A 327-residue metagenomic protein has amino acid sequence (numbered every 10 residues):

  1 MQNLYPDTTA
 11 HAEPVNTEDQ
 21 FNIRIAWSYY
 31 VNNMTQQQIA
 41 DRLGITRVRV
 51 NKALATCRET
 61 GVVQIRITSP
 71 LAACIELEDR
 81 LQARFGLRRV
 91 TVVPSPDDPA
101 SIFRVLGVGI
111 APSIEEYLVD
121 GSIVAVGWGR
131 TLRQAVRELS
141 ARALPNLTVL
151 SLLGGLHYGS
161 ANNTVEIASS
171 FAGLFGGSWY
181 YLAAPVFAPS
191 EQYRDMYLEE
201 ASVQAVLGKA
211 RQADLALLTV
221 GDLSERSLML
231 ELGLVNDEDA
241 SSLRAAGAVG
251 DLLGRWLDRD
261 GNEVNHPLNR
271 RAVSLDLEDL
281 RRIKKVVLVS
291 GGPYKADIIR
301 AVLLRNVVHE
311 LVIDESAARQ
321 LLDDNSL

Functional and structural regions predicted by a protein language model:
Q2-A26, Y30-I39, G44, R49-A55 (+2 more regions): Conserved phosphate- and dinucleotide-binding cores of soluble alpha/beta proteins, encompassing both enzyme active
Y5, E13-T17, K52-I123, R137-N146 (+1 more regions): HTH-adjacent hinge/linker in prokaryotic transcriptional regulators
I25, L106, I110-I114, A135 (+2 more regions): Generic hydrophobic alpha-helical segments
L43, S122-W128: A short, small-residue-rich loop immediately preceding and capping a beta-strand
V93-S95, L152, L182-A184: Conserved beta-strand termini and adjacent loop/short-helix elements that scaffold enzyme active sites in alpha/beta
V126, V149-S151, Y181, L288: Structural beta-sheet core signal
V126-T131, G291: Glycine-rich beta-strand-to-loop/alpha-helix junction loops that act as flexible
T131-R142, L228-E238: Short Gly/Thr/Asp-enriched flexible loops that form oxyanion-binding sites at enzyme active sites
